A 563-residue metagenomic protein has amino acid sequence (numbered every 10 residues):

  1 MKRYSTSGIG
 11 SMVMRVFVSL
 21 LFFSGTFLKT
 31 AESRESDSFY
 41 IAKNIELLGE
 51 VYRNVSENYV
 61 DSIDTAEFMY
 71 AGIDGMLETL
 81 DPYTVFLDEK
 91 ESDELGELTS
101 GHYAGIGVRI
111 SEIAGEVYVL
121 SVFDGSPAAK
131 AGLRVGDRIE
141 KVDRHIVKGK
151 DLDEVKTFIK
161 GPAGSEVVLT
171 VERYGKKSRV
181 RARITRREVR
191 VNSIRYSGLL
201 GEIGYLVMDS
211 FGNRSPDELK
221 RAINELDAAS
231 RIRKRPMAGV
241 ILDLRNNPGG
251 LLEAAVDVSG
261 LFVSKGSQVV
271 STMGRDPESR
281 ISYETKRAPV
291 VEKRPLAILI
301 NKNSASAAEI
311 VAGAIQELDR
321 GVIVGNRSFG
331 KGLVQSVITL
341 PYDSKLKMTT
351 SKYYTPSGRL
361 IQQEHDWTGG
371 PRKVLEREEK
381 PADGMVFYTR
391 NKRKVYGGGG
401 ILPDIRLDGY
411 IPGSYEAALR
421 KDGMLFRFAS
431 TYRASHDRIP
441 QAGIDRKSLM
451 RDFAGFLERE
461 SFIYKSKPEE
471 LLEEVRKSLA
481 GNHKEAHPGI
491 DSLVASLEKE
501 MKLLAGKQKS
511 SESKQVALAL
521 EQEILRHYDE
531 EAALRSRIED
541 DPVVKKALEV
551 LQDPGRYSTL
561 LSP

Functional and structural regions predicted by a protein language model:
M1-I9: N-terminal secretory signal peptides that target proteins for export/translocation
R15-T26: Bacterial N-terminal signal peptides
E32-N44, L48, Y52-T65, D88 (+4 more regions): Cleft-lining beta-strand/loop regions that shape enzyme active-site pockets
N58-A71, T84-E89, R231-V240, V270-M273 (+5 more regions): Surface-exposed patches in mature extracellular/periplasmic domains of secreted proteins
A71, Y83-S121: PDZ/PDZ-like peptide-tail recognition elements
M76: Aromatic/basic-lined ligand-recognition segments that form π-stacking hydrophobic pockets flanked by Lys/Arg to engage
A307, D319, N326, G330-N391: Polar, glycine-rich mid-to-C-terminal structural blocks that act as macromolecule-binding/assembly scaffolds
L360-I361, H365-P563: Conserved functional hotspot residues or short segments at active or partner-binding sites across diverse domains
